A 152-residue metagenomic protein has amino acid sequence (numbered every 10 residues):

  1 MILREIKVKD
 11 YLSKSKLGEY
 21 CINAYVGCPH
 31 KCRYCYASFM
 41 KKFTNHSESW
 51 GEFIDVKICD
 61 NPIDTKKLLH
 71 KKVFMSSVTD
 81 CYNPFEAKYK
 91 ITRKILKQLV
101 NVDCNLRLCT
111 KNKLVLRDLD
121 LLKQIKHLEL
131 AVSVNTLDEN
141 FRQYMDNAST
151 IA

Functional and structural regions predicted by a protein language model:
M1-K31, Y36-F74: N-terminal [4Fe-4S]-dependent radical SAM core
I58-A152: Conserved AdoMet/S-adenosylmethionine-binding subsite of the radical SAM
